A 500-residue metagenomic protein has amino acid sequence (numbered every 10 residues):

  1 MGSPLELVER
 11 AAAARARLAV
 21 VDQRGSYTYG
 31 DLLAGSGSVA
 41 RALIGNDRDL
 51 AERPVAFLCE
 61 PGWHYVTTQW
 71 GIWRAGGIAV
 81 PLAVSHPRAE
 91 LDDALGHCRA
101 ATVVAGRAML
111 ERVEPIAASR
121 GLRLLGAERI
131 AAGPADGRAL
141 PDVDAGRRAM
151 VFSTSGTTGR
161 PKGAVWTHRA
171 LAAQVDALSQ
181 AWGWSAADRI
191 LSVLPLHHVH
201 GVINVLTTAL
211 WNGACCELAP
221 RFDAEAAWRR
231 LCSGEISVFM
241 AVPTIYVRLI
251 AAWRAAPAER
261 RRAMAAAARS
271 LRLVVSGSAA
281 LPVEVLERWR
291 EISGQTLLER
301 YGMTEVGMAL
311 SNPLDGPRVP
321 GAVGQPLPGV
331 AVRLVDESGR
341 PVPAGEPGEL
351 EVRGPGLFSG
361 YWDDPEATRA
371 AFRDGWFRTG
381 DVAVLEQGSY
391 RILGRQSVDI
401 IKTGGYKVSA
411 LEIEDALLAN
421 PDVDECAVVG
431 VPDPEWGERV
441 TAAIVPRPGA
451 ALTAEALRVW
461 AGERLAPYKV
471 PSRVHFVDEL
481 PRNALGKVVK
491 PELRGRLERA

Functional and structural regions predicted by a protein language model:
M1, A16, A135-S153, R160 (+2 more regions): Conserved pre-ATP/AMP-binding loop-to-beta segment of ANL
L5-T28: AMP-dependent adenylate-forming
G25, A40-A89: Conserved AMP-binding/adenylate-forming
T28-G30, A149-A173: Conserved AMP-binding A3 loop
L32-R41, A164-S185, V193-L194, I203 (+3 more regions): Conserved structural elements of the adenylate-forming
R41, H86, G354, S359-G360 (+5 more regions): AMP-binding/adenylate-forming catalytic core of the ANL superfamily
A172-R189, V199-V238, A252-R262: Conserved AMP-binding/adenylation subdomain of ANL enzymes
I236-A241, A252-R318, A331: Gly/Ser/Thr-rich phosphate-binding loop
